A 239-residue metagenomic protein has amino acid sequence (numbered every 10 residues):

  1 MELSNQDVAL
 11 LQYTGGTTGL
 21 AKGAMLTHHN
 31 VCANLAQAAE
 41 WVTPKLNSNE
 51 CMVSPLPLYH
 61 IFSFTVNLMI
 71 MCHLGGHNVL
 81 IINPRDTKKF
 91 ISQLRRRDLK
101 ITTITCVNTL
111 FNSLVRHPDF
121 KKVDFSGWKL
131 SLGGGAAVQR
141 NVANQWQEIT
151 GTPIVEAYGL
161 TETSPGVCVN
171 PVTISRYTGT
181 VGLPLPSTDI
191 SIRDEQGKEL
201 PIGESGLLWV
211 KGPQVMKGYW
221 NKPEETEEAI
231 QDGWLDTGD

Functional and structural regions predicted by a protein language model:
M1-Q6, L11-V53, G76: Conserved adenylate-forming
E2, G179-L185, E199, A229-G233: Short Gly/Pro-enriched turn/cap motifs at secondary-structure boundaries
S4, R193-D194, T237: Hydrophobic alpha-helical segments, especially N-terminal targeting/anchoring helices
N5, S48-N49, G127-W128, G151 (+1 more regions): Phosphate-coordination loops involved in phosphoryl transfer and adenosine-cofactor binding
V8, T14-T17, M52, L58 (+5 more regions): Conserved S/T- and glycine-rich ATP-binding loop of Class I adenylate-forming
C32-C51, I61-T102, S113, H117: Conserved AMP-binding/adenylation subdomain of ANL enzymes
I101-C106, V115-R176, D189: Gly/Ser/Thr-rich phosphate-binding loop
K198-G203, L207-D239: Conserved ATP-binding/catalytic segment of the ANL
